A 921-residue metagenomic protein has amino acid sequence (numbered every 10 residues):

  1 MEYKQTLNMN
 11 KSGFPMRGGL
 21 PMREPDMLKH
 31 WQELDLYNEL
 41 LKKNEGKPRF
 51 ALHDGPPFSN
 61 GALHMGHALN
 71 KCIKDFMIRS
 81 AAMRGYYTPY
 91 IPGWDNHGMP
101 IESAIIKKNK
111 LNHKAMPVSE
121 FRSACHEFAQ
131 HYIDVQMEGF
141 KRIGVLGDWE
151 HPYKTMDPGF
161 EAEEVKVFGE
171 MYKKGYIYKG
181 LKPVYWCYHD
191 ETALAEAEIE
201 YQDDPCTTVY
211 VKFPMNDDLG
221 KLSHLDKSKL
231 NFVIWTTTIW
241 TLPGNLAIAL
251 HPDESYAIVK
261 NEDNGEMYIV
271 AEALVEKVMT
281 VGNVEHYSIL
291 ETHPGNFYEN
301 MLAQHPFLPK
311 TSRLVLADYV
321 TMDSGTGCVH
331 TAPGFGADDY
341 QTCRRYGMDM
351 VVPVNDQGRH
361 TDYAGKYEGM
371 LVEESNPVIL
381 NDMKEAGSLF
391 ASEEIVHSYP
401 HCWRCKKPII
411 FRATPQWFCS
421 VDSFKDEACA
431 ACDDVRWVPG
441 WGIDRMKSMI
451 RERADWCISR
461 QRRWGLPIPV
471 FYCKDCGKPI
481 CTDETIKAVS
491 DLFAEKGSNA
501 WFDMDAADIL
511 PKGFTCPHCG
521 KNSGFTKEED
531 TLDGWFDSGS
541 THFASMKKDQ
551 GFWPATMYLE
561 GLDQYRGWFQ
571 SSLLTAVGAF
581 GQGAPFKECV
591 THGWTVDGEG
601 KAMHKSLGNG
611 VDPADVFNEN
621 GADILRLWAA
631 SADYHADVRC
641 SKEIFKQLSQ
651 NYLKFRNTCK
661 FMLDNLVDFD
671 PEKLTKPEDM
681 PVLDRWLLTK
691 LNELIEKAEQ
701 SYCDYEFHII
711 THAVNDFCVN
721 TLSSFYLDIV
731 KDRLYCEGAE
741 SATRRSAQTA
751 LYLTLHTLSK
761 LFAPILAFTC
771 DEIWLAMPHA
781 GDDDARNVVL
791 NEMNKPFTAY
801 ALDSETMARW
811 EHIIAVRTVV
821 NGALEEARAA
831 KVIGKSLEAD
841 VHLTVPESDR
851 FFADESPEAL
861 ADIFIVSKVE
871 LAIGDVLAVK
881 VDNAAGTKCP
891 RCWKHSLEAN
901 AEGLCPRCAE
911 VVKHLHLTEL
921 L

Functional and structural regions predicted by a protein language model:
E2-L20, D26, H30-L34, I106-P243 (+13 more regions): Residue patterns forming the tRNA-binding/recognition surfaces of aminoacyl-tRNA synthetases and related DALR
K42-S103, E164, I234-T241, V315-T342 (+4 more regions): N-terminal catalytic cores of NTP/NDP-binding nucleotidyl/phosphoryl-transfer enzymes
N44, P48-G55, G66-L69, I73 (+17 more regions): Secondary-structure capping and boundary motifs in well-ordered enzyme cores
D95, V184, Y188, L194-E200 (+8 more regions): Acidic, turn-prone loop/beta-hairpin segments
C187, C402, C473, C516-C519 (+2 more regions): Short cysteine-rich clusters marking metal-coordination/redox-active sites
E191, Q461, G477, G520 (+2 more regions): Cys/His-coordinated zinc-binding microdomains
A247, E254-C328, A337, Q341: Protease-associated
R313, D318, Y346-G358, R462-W464 (+1 more regions): Alpha-helical recognition segments enriched in aromatics with Gly/Pro capping that present substrate-recognition
